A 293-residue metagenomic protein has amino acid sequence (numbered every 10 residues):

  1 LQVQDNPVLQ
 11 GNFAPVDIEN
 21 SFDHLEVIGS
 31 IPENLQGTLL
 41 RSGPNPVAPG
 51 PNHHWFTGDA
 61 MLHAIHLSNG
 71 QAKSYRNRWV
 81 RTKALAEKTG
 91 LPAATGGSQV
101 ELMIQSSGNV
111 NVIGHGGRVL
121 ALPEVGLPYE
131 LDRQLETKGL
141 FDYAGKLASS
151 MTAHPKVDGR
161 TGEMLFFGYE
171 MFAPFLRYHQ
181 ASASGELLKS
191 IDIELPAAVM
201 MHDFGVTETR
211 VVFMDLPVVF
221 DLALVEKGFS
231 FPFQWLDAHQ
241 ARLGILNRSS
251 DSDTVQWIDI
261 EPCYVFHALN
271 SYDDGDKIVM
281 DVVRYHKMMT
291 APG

Functional and structural regions predicted by a protein language model:
L1-G293: Beta-propeller domains
